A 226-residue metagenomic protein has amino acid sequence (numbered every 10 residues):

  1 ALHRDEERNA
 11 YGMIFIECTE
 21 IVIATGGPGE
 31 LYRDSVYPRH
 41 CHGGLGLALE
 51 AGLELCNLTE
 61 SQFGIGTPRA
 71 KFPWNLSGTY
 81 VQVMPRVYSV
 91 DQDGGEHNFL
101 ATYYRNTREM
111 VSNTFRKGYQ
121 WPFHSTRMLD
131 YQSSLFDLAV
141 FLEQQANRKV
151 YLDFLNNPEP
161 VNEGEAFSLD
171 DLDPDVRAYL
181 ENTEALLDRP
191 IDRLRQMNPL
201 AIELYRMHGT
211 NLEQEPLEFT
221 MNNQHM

Functional and structural regions predicted by a protein language model:
A1-R4, C18-E20, A24-P28, S35 (+5 more regions): Fold-independent oxyanion-binding glycine-rich loops and adjacent beta-strand/coil segments at enzyme active sites
D5-Y11, Q92-H97: Short, solvent-exposed loop/turn segments that connect beta-strands within catalytic domains and beta-strand-rich
E7, Y32-D34, R189-P190: A generic structural signal for short
R8-E20: Core beta-strand elements of the Rossmann-like FAD/NAD(P) dinucleotide-binding domain in flavoenzyme oxidoreductases
E20-W74: Glycine-rich loop(s) and the adjacent beta-strand/alpha-helix scaffold that form part
E54-N211, P216-L217: An anion/pyrophosphate-binding glycine-rich loop and adjacent beta-alpha core in soluble alpha-beta enzymes
M221-N223: Active-site region of the double-stranded beta-helix
M226: Glycine-rich phosphate/ribose-binding loops and adjacent secondary-structure elements that form binding surfaces
